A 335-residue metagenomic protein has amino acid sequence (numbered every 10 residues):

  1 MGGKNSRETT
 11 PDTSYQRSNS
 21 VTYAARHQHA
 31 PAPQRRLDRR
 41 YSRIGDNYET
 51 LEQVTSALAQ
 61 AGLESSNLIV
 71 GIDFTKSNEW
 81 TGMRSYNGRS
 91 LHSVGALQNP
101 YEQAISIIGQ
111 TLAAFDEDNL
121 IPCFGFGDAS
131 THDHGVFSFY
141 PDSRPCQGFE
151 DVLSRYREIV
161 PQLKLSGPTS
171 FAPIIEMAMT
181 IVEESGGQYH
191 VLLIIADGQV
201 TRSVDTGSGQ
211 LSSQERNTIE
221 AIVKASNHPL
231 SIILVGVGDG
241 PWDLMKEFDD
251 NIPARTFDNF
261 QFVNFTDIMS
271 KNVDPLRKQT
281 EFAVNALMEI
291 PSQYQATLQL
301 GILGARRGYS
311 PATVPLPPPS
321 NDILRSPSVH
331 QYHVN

Functional and structural regions predicted by a protein language model:
M1-N335: Acidic, low-complexity intrinsically disordered regions
